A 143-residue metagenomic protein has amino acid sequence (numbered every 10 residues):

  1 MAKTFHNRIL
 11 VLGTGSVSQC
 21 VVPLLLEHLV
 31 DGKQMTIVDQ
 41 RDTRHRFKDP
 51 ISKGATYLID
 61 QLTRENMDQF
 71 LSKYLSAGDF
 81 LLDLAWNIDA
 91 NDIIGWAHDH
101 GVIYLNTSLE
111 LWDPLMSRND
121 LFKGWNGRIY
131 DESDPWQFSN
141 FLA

Functional and structural regions predicted by a protein language model:
M1-N7: A short, basic/flexible loop-to-alpha-helix module at the beginning of a structural domain
I9-G15: Conserved N-terminal Rossmann-fold NAD(P)-binding element of oxidoreductases
V17-C20: Hydrophobic/small residue at the entry helix of a nucleotide-binding pocket
V30-D49: NAD(P)-binding Rossmann-fold cofactor-contacting core
I51-E65: Rossmann-fold cofactor-recognition segment
L62, F80-I94: N-terminal glycine-rich "phosphate-gripper" loop used for MgATP/nucleotide binding and carboxylate activation
L62-L75, D89: Conserved Rossmann-fold cofactor-binding substructure of NAD(P)-dependent oxidoreductases
I88-I103, T107-A143: Rossmann-fold NAD(P)-binding glycine/threonine-rich loop
